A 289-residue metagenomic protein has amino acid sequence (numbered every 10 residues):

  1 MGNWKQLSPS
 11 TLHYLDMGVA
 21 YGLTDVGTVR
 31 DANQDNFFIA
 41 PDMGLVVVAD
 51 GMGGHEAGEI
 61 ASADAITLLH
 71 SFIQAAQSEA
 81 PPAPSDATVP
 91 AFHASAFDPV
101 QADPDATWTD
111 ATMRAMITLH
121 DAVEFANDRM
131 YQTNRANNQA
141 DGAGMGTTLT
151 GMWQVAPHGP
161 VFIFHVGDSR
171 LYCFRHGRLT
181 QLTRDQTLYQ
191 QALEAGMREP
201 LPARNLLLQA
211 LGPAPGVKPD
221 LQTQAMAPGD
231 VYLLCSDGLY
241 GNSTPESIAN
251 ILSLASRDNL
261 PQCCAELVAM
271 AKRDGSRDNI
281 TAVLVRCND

Functional and structural regions predicted by a protein language model:
M1-D289: PP2C/PPM-type serine/threonine phosphatase catalytic domain
